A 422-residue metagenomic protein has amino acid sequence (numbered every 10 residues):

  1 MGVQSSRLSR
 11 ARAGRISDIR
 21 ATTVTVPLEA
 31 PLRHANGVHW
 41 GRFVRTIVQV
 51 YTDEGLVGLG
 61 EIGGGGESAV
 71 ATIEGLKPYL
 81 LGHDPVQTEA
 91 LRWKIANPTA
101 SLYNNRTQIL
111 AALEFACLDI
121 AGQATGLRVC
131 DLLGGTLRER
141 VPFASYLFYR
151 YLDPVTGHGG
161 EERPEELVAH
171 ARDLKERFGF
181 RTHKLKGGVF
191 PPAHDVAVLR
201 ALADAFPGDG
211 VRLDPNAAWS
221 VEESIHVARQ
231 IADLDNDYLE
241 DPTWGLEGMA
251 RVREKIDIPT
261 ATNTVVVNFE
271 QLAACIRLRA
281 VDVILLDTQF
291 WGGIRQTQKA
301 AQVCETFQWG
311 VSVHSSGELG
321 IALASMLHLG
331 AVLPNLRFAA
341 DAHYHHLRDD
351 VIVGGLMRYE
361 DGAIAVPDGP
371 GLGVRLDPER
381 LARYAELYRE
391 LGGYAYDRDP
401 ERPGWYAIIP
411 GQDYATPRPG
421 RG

Functional and structural regions predicted by a protein language model:
G2-R7, A11-I19, V24-L28, W40 (+1 more regions): Flexible C-terminal active-site loop/helix
A13, D18-I19, Y51-T125, I409-G422: Metal- or metallocofactor-binding catalytic centers and their adjacent structured scaffolds across diverse enzyme
I16, G55, L76, L113 (+8 more regions): Conserved, mostly hydrophobic/aromatic
N36-G41, N104-N105: Short Gly/Pro-enriched turn/cap motifs at secondary-structure boundaries
G60, F143-S145, R181-L185, V211-P215 (+5 more regions): Hydrophobic faces of well-ordered beta-strands that scaffold small-molecule active sites in alpha/beta enzyme cores
E61-E67, L110, Y146-L152, S312-S315: Glycine-rich phosphate/pyrophosphate-binding beta-alpha loops
V70, R229, D235, W244-P259 (+1 more regions): Shared catalytic-loop signature of beta/alpha-barrel
G134-I256: Metal-dependent enolase-superfamily TIM-barrel catalytic cores that perform enediolate-based chemistry
